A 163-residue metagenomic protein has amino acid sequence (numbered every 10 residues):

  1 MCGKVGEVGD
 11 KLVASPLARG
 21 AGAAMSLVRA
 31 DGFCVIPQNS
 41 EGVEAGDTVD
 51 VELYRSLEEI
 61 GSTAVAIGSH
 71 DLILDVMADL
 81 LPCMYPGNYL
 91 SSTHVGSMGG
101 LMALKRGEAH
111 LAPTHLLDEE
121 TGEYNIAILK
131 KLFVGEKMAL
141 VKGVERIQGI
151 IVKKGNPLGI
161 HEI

Functional and structural regions predicted by a protein language model:
M1-S62: Flexible glycine/proline-rich
V35, H110-H115: Paired acidic/hydrophobic, glycine-rich loop segments that form the ligand-binding mouth/hinge of periplasmic-binding
G61-H70, N156-I163: Short loop->beta-strand "edge-of-pocket" segments that line small-molecule binding or catalytic clefts across diverse
L72-G87: Short, polar/charged alpha-helical segment
Y89-G96: Short beta-strand-to-loop elements that line the ligand-binding cleft of bilobed periplasmic-binding protein-like
G96-S97, P113-E119, N125-I126: Beta->alpha turn/N-cap motifs
M98-A109: Short helices/loops that flank or line small-molecule/ion binding pockets
A127-I163: A conserved helix-loop-strand patch within extracytoplasmic ligand-binding domains of the periplasmic binding
